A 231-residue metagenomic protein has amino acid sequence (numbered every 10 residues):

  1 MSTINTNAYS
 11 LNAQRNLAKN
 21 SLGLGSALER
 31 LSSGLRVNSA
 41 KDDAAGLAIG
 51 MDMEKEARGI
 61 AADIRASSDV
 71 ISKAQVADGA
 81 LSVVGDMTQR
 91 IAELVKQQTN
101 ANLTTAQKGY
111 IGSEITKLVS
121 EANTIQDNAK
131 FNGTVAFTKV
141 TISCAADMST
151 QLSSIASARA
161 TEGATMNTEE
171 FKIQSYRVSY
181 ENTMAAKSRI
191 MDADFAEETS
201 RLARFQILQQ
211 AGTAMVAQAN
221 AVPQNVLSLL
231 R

Functional and structural regions predicted by a protein language model:
M1-R231: Primary detection of the long, small/polar-rich alpha-helical "axial" segments characteristic of bacterial flagellar
